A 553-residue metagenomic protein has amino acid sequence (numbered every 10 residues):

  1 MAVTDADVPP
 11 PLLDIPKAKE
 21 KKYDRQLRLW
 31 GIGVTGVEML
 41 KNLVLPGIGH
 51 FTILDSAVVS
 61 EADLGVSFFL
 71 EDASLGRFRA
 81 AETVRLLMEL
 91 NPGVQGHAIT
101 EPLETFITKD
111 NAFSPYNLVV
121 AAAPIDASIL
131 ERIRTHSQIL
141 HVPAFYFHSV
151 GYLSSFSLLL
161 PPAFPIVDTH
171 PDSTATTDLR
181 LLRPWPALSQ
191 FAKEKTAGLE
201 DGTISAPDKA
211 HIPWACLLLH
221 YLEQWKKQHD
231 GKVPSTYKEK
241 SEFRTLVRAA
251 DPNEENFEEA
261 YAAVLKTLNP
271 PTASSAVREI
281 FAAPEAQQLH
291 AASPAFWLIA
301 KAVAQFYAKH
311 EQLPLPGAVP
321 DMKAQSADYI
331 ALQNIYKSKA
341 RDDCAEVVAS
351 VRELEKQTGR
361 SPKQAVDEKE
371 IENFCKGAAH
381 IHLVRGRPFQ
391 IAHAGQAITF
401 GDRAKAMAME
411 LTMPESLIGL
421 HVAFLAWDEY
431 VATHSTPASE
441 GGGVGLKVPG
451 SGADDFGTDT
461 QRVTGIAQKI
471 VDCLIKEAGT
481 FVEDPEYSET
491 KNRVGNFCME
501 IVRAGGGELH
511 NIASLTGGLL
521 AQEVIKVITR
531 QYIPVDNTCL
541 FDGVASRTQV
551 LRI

Functional and structural regions predicted by a protein language model:
M1-I553: Adenine nucleotide-associated cytosolic modules
